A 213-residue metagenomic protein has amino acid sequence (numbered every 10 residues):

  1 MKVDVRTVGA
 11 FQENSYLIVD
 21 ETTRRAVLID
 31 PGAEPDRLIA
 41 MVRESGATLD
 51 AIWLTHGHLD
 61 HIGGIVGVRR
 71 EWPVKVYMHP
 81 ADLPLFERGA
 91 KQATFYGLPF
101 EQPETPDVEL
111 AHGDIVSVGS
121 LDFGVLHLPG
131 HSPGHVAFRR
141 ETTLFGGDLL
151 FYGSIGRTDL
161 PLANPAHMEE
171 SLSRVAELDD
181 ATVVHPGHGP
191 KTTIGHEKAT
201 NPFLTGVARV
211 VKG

Functional and structural regions predicted by a protein language model:
M1-S45, A137-G147: Conserved beta-strand hairpin/beta-sheet module of binuclear metal-dependent hydrolase folds, prominently
D4, W53, G124: Conserved Rossmann-like nucleotide-binding pocket used by diverse enzymes that bind dinucleotide cofactors
R6-V8, P99, T105-D107, H127-P129: Short Gly/Pro-enriched turn/cap motifs at secondary-structure boundaries
L28-I29, D50-G57, V76-H79, H127-G130 (+2 more regions): Active-site neighborhood of phospho(di)ester-bond hydrolases with catalytic His/Asp-centered motifs
A33-S117, A199-V207: Active-site HxH/HxHxD metal-binding segment of metal-dependent hydrolases
K91-F95, I115, L121-H127, S132-K212: Metallo-beta-lactamase
